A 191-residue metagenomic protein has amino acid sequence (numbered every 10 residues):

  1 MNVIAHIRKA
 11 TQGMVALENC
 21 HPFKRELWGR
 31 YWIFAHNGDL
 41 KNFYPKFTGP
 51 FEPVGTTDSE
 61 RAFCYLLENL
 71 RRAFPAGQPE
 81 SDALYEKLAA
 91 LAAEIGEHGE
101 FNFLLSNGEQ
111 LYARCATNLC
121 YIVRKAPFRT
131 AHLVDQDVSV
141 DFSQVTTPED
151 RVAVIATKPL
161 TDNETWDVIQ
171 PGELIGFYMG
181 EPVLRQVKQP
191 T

Functional and structural regions predicted by a protein language model:
M1-T191: Conserved short alpha-helical segments that host acidic/polar catalytic motifs at enzyme active sites
